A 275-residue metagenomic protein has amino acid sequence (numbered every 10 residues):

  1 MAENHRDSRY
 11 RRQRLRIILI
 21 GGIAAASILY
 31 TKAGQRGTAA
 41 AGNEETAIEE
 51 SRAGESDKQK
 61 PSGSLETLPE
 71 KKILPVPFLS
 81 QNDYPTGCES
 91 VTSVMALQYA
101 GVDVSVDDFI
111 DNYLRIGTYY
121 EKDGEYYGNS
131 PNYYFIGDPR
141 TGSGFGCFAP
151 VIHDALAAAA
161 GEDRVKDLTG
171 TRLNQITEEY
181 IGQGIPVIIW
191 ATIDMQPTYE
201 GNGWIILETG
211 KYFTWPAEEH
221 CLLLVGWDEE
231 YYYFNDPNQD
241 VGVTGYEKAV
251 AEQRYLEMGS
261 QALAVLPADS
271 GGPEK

Functional and structural regions predicted by a protein language model:
H5-I20: N-terminal Sec-pathway targeting helices
R14-R16, A24-D154, I193-M195, G201-W215 (+1 more regions): Active-site-adjacent structural segments surrounding the nucleophilic cysteine of cysteine proteases and isopeptidases
T92, T169-T171, A191-M195, G226-D228 (+1 more regions): A mature extracytoplasmic/lumenal domain signature
P139-G182: Mid-length scaffold segments of soluble, non-membrane domains
D163-R164, Q183-I188, D228-E230: Loop/turn elements at helix/coil->beta-strand transitions in domains of secreted/extracellular proteins
E179-V187, A191-Y199: Short, solvent-exposed, low-complexity loop/linker segments
G203-P216, L222-K275: Noncatalytic regulatory segments and standalone regulatory/sensor domains
